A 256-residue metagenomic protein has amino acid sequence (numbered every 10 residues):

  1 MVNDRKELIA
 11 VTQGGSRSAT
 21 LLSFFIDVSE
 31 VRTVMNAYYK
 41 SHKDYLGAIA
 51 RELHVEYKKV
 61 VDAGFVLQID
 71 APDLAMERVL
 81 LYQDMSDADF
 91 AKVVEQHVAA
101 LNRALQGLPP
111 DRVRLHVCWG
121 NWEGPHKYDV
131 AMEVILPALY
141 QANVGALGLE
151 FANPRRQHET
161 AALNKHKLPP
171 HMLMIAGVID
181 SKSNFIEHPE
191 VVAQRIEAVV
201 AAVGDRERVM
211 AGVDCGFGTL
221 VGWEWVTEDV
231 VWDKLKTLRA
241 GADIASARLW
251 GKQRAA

Functional and structural regions predicted by a protein language model:
M1-A256: Domain-level signal for soluble alpha/beta catalytic cores
